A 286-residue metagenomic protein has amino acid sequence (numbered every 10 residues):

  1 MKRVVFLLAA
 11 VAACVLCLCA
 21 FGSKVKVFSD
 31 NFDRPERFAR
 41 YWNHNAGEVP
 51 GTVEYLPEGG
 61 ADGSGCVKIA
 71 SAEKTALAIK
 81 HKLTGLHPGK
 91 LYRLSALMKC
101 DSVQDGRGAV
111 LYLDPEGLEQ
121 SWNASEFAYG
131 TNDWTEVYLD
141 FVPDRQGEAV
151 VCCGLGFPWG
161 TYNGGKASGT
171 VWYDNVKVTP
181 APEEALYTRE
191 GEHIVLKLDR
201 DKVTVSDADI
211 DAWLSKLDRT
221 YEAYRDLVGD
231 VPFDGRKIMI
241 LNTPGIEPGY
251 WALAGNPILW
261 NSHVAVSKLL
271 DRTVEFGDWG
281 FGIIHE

Functional and structural regions predicted by a protein language model:
M1-V4: Positively charged n-region of N-terminal signal peptides that target proteins for export
L8-C17: Bacterial N-terminal signal peptides
L18, D105, N261-V264: N-terminal low-complexity, intrinsically disordered patches enriched in charged
G22-L186: Extracellular and organelle-lumenal recognition/adhesion modules and their flexible linkers in secreted
T188-E286: Juxtacatalytic substrate-recognition/specificity segment
